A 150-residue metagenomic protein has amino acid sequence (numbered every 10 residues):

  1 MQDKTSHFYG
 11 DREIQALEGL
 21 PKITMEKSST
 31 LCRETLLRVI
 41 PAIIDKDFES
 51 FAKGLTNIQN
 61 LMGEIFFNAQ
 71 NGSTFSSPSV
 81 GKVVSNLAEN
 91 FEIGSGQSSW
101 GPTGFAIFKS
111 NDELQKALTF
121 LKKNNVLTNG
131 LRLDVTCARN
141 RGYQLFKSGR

Functional and structural regions predicted by a protein language model:
M1, Q15-A16, F146-R150: C-terminal domain-closing interface element
M1-K4, C137: Short, structured patches in soluble enzyme cores that scaffold and shape functional sites
Q2, F8-Y9, V83: Generic low-polarity alpha-helical segments
S6-N71: Active-site rim beta-loop-alpha module in soluble metabolic enzymes
I43-R150: Glycine-rich, charge-dense phosphate/pyrophosphate-binding loop(s) and the adjacent flexible "lid"/catalytic subdomain
